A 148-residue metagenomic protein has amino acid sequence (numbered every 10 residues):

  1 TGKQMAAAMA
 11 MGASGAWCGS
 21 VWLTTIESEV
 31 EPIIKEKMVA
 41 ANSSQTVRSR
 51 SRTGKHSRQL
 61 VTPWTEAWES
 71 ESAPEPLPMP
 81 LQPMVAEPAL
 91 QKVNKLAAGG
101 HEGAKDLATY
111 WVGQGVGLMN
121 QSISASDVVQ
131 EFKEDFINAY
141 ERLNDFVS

Functional and structural regions predicted by a protein language model:
G2-S148: Conserved active-site-proximal phosphate/metal-binding subdomains
